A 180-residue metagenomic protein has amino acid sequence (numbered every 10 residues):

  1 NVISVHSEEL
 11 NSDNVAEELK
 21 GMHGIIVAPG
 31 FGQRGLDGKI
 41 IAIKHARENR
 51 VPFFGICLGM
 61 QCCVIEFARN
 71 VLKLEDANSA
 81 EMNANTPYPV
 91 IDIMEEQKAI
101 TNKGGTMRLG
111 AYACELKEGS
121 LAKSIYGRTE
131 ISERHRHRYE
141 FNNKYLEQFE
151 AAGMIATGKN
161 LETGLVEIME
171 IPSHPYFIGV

Functional and structural regions predicted by a protein language model:
N1-H23, P29, R34-I41, H45-N49 (+5 more regions): RNA-binding accessory domains that recognize and position tRNA/RNA substrates
S4-L10, G59-V64, M82-P87, R138 (+1 more regions): A glycine-rich phosphate-binding loop feature that marks nucleotide/adenosyl-phosphate handling sites
S4-S7, S12, C62, S79 (+4 more regions): Generic serine detector
E18-A113, G119, V180: Cysteine-nucleophile active-site neighborhood
L109, A113, K117-V180: C-terminal and late-domain segments of enzyme folds
